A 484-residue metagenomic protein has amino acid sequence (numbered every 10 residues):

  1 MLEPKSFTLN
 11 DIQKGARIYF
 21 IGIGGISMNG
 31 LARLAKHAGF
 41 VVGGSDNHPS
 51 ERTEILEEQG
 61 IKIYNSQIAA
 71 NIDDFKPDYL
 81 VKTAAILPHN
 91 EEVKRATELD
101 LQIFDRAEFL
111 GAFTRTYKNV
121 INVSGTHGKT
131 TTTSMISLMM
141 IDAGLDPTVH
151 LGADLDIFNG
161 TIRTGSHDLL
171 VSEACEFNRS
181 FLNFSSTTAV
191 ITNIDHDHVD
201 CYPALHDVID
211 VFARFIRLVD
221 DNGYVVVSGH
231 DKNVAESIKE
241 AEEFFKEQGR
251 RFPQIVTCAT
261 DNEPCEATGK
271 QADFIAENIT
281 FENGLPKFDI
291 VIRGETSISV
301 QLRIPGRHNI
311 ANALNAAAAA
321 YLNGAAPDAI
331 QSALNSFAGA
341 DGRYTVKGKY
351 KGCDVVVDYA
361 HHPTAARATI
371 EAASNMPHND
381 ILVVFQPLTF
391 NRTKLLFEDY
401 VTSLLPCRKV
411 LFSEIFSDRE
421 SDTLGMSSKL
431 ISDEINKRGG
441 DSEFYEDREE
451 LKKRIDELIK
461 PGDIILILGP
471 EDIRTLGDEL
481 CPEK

Functional and structural regions predicted by a protein language model:
M1-D105, F109, K232, E247-Q248 (+3 more regions): N-terminal leader/targeting and accessory segments in enzymes
E3-Y19, S27, L31-L34, A38 (+2 more regions): Nucleotide phosphate-binding/pyrophosphate-handling subdomain across enzymes that bind or process nucleotide phosphates
D11, L34-H37, E57, N71-F75 (+3 more regions): Phosphate-binding loop of NTP-binding sites
F40-N47, V225-G229, V383-Q386, C407-S417: Short internal beta-strands
S45, Y64-I68, F104-G111, H150-A153 (+4 more regions): Beta-strand->loop->alpha-helix junctions that form or flank phosphate-binding loops in nucleotide-handling enzymes
R95-L101, D207, F215-G223, F252-Q254 (+2 more regions): P-loop/Walker A phosphate-binding loop and immediately adjacent motor/lid segment at beta-alpha junctions
V401-P461: C-terminal helical cap/extension that packs against the catalytic core of soluble nucleotide-cofactor enzymes
